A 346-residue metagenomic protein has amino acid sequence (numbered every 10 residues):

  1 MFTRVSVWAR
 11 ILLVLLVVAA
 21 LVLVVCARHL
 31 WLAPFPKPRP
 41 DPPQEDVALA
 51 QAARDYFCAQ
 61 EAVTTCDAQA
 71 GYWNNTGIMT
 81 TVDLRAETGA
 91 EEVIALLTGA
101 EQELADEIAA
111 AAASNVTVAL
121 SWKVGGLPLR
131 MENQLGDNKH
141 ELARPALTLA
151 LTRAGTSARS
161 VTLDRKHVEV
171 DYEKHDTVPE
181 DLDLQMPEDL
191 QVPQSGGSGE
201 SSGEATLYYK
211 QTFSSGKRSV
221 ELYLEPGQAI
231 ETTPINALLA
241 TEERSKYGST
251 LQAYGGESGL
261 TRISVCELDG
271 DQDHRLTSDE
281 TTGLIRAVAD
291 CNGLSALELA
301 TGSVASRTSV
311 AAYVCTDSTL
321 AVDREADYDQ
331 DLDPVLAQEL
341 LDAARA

Functional and structural regions predicted by a protein language model:
M1-A9: Terminal targeting segments of Actinobacterial cell-envelope proteins
R10-H29: Hydrophobic membrane-insertion alpha-helices, especially the h-region of bacterial N-terminal signal peptides
L30-E103, A143-G155, P234-K246, D333-A346: Extracytoplasmic low-complexity, Pro/Thr/Ser/Ala/Gly-rich segments that lie immediately after a secretion/anchoring
E61, L104-I108, Q194, L239-E243 (+1 more regions): Sec/Tat-exported extracytoplasmic proteins
G77-L84, A90-S215: Long, acidic/polar, low-complexity amphipathic helices and coiled-coil-like
V82-T88, V170-D176, L222-P226, V265-Q272: Short beta-strand-to-loop capping motifs
E200-A346: Extracytoplasmic/luminal low-complexity segments enriched in Pro/Gly and acidic/polar residues that act as flexible
